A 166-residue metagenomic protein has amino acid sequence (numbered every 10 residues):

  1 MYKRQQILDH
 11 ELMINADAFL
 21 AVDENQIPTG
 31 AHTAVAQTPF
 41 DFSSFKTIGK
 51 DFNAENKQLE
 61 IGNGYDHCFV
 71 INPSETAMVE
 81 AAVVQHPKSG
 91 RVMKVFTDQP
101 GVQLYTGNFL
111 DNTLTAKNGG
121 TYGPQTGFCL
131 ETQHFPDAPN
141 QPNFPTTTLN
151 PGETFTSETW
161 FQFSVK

Functional and structural regions predicted by a protein language model:
K3-K166: An exposed, glycine/acidic-rich loop-and-rim segment of catalytic or binding clefts
